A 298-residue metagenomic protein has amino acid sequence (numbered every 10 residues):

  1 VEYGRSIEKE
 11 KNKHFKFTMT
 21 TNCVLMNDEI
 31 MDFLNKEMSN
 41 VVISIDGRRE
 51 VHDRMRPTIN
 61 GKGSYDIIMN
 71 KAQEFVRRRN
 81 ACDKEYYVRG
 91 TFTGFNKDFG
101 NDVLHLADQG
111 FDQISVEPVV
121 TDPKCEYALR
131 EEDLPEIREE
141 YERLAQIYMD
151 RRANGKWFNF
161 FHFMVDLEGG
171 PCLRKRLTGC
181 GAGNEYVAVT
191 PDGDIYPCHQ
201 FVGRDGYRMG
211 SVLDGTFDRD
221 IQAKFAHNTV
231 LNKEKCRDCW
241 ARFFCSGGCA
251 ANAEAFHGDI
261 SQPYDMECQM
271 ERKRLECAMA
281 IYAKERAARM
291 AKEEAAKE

Functional and structural regions predicted by a protein language model:
V1-R54, T58-I67, G90-N101: Canonical radical SAM enzyme core domain
E50-M69, Q73, R77-A182, D205-R208: Radical SAM enzyme [4Fe-4S]-AdoMet core and its adjacent flexible, acidic and glycine-rich loops/tails across
T190: Short, acidic, Ser/Thr-enriched surface-loop or helix-capping motifs
V202-E298: Flexible mid-to-C-terminal extensions adjoining Fe-S/redox cofactors in radical SAM and related proteins
